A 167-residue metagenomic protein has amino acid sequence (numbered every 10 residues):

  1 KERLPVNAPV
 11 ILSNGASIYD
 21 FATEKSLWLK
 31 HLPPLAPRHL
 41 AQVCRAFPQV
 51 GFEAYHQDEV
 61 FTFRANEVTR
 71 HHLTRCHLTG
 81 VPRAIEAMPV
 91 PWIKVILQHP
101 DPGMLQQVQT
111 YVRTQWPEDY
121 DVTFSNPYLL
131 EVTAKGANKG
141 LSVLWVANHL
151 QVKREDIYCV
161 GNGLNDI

Functional and structural regions predicted by a protein language model:
K1-T69: Active-site phosphate-binding/coordination module
Q49-V160, L164-D166: Conserved acidic, metal-coordinating active-site core of Asp-based, Mg2+-dependent phosphoryl-transfer enzymes
